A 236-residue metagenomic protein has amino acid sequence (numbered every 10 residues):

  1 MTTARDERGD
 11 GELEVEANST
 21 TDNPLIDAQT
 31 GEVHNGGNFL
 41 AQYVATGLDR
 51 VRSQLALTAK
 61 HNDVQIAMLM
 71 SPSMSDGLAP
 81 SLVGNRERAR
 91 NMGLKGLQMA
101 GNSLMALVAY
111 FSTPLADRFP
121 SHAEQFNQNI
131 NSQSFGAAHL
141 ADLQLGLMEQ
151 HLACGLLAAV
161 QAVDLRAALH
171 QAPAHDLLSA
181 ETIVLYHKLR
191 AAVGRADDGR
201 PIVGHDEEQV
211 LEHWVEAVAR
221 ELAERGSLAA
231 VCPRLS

Functional and structural regions predicted by a protein language model:
M1-S236: C-terminal auxiliary extensions adjacent to catalytic cores
